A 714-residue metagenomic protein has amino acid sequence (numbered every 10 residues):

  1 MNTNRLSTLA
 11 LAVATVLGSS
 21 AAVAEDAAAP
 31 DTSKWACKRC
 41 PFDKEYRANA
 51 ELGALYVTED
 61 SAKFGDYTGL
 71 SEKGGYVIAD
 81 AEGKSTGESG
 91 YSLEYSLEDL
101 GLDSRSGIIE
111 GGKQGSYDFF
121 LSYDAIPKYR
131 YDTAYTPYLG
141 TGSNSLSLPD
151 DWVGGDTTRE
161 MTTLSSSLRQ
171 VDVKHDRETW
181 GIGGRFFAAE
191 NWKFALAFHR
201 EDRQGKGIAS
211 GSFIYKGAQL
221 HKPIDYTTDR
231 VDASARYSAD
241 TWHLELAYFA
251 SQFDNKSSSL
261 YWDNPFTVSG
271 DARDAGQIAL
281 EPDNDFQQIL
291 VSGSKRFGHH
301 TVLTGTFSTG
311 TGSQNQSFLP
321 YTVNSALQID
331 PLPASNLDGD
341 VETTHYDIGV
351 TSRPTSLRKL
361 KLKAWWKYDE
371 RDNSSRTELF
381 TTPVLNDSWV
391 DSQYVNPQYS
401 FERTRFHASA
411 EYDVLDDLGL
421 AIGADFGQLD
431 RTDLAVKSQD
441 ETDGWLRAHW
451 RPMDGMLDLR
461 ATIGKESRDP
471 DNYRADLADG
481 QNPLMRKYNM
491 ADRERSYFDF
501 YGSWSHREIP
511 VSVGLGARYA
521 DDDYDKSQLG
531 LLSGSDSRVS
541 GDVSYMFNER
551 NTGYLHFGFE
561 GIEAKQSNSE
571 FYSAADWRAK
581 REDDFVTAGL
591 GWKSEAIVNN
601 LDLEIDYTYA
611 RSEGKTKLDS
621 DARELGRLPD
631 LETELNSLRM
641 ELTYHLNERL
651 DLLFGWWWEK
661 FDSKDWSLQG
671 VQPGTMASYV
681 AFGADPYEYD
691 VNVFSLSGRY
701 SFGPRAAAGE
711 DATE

Functional and structural regions predicted by a protein language model:
M1-E25: Gram-negative bacterial Sec-dependent N-terminal signal peptides
D26-F42, Y56-E714: Gram-negative and organellar
